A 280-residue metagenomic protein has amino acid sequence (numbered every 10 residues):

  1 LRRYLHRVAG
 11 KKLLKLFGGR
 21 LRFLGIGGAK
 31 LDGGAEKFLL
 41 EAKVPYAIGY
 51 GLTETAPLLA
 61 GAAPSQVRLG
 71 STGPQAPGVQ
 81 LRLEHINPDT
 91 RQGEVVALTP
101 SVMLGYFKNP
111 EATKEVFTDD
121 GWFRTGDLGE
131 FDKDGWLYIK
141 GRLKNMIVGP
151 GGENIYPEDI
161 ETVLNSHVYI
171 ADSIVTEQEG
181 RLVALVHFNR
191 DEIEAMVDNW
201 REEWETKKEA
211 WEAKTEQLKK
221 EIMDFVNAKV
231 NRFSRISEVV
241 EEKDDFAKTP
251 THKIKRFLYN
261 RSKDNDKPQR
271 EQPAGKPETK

Functional and structural regions predicted by a protein language model:
L1-G25, T215-S234: Alpha-helix-centered segments that form part of catalytic cores
L5-L137, L143-M146, I160-V163: Conserved AMP-binding/adenylate-forming
G28, E177, K243: Residues that line or immediately flank small-molecule/substrate-binding pockets and catalytic motifs
T99, L104-G105, L128-R232: AMP-binding/adenylate-forming catalytic core of the ANL superfamily
I147, D172, G180, K220-K280: Conserved C-terminal "lid"/linker of ANL adenylate-forming enzymes
